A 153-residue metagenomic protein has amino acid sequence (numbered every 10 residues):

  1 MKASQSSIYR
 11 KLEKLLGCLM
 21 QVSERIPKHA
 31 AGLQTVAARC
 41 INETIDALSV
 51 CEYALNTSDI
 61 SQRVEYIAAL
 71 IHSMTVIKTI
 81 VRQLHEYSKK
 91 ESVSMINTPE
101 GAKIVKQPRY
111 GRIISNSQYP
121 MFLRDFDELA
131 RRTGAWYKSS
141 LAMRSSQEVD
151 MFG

Functional and structural regions predicted by a protein language model:
K2-L141, S145: Long, low-complexity or tandemly repetitive, helically biased scaffold regions used for multimeric assembly/adhesion
D150-G153: Short acidic DE-rich linear segments
